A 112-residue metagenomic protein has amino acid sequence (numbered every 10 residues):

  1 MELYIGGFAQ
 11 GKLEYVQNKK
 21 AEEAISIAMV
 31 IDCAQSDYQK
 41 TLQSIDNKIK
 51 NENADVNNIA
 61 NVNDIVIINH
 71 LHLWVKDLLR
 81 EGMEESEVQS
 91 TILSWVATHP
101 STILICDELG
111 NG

Functional and structural regions predicted by a protein language model:
M1-A34: Glycine-rich P-loop/Walker A and Walker A-like loops and their local beta1-loop-alpha1 context in P-loop NTPases
L3, I65-N69, I103-I105: Structural motif
F8-A9, H72, L109-G110: Short, glycine/serine-rich, charged loops/turns that create anion-binding and catalytic segments at active sites
N18, A54-V56, G112: Short amphipathic alpha-helical "recognition" segments used for binding
E22-D55, N61-I67, R80-M83, V96: N-terminal phosphate/diphosphate-binding loop that engages ATP/GTP or pyrophosphate donors across diverse enzyme folds
I68-K76: Long, well-ordered amphipathic alpha-helical subdomains in the mid-to-C-terminal portions of large enzyme subunits
V75-G112: Replace "adjacent to P-loop NTPase cores in ATP/GTP-dependent enzymes" with "adjacent to NTP-binding cores
